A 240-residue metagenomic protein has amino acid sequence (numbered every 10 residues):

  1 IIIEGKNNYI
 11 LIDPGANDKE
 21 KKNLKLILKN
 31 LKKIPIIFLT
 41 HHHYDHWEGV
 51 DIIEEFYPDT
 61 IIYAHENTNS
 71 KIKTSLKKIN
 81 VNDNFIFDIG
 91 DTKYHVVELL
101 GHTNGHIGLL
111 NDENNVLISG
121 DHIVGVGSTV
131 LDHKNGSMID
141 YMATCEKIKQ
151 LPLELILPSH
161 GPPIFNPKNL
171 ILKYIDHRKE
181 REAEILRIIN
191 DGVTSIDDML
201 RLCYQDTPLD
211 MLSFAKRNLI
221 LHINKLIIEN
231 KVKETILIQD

Functional and structural regions predicted by a protein language model:
I1-K29, I107-G120, G125: Conserved beta-strand hairpin/beta-sheet module of binuclear metal-dependent hydrolase folds, prominently
I12-G15, I34-H43, Y63-E66, E98-G101 (+2 more regions): Active-site neighborhood of phospho(di)ester-bond hydrolases with catalytic His/Asp-centered motifs
A16-G90: Active-site HxH/HxHxD metal-binding segment of metal-dependent hydrolases
N17-K19, H42-E48, N69-K71, N104-H106 (+3 more regions): Active-site environment of divalent metal-dependent phosphoester hydrolases
E55, I61-G105, D112-N114, S137-L153: Metallo-beta-lactamase
F56, M138-D191: Divalent-metal (often Zn2+) His-rich catalytic cores of metallo-beta-lactamase-fold enzymes
V126-N135: Surface-exposed cleft-lining segments at the edges of enzyme active sites
R187-D240: C-terminal regulatory/interaction regions
